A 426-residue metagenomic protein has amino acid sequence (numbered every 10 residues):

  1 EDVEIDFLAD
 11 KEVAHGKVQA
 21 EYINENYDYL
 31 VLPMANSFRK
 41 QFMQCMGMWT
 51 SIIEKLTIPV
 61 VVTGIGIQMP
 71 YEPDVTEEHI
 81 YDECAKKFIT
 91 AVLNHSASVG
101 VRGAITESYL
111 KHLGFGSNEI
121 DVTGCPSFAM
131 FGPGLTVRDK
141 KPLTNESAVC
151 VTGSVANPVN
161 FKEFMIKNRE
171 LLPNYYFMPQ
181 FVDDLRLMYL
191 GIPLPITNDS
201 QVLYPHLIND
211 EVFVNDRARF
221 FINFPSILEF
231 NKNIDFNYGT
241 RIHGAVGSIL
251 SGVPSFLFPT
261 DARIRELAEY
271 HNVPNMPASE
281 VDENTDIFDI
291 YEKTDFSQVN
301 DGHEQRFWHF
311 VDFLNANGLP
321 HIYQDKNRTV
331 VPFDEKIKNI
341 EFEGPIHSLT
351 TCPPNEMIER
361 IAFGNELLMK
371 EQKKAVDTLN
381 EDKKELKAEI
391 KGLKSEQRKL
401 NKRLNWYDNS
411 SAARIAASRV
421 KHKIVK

Functional and structural regions predicted by a protein language model:
E1-S410, I415, V425: Active-site anion-handling motifs in enzyme catalytic cores
